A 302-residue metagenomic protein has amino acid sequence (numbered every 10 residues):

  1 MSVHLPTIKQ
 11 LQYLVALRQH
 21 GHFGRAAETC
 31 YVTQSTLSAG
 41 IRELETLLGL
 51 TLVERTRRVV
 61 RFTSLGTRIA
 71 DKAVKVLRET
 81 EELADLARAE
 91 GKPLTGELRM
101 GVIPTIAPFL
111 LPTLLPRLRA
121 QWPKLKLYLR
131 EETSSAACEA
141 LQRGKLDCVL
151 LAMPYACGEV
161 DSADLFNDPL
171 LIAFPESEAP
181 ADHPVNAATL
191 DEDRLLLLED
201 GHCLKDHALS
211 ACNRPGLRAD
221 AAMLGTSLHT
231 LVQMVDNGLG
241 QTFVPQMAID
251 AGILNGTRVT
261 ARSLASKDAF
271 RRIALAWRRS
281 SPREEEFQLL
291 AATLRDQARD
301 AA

Functional and structural regions predicted by a protein language model:
I8, R58, R88-A107, Q121-K126 (+2 more regions): Interdomain hinge and pocket-entrance segments immediately C-terminal to HTH DNA-binding domains
V15-T36, R57: Short helix-boundary/capping micro-motifs
E45-T67: A short LG(V/I)-centered, amphipathic sequence patch enriched for acidic residue(s) preceding the LG motif
T95-G158, G225: Central regulatory/effector-binding core of bacterial HTH transcription factors
L110, E176, V259-A301: A late-sequence structural motif
C157-D164, D168, D182, H229-R279: Beta-alpha-beta core module
C157-L195: Flexible hinge/capping segments at coil-to-helix
R194-P215, R283-T293, A298-A301: Secondary-structure junction motif
